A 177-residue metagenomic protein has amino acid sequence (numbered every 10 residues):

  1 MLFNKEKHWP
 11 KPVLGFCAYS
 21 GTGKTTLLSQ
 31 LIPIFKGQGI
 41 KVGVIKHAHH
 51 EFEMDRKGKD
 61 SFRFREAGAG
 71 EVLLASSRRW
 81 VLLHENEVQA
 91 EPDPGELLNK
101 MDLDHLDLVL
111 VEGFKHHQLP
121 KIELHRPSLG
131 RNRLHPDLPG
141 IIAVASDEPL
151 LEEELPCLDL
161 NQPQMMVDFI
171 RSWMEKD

Functional and structural regions predicted by a protein language model:
L2-H50: Walker A (P-loop) phosphate-binding motif
L14, G43-I45, G70-L73, I122 (+2 more regions): Hydrophobic/aromatic beta-strand patches that form the interior of the parallel beta-sheet core in alpha/beta enzyme
I32-Q89: N-terminal phosphate/diphosphate-binding loop that engages ATP/GTP or pyrophosphate donors across diverse enzyme folds
H49-H50, R79, K115-H117, L129 (+1 more regions): Conserved nucleotide-binding/hydrolysis micro-motifs of P-loop NTPases
E85-F114: Phosphate-binding/switch loop-helix module in NTP-utilizing enzymes
V109-V111, K121-H125, G140-D147: Short, hydrophobic beta-strand segments that form beta-sheet elements in well-ordered domains
K115-D137: Conserved C-terminal guanine-recognition region of P-loop GTPase G domains, centered on the G4
H116, D137-D177: Conserved NTP phosphate-binding and transfer environment spanning the P-loop NTPase/kinase superfamily
